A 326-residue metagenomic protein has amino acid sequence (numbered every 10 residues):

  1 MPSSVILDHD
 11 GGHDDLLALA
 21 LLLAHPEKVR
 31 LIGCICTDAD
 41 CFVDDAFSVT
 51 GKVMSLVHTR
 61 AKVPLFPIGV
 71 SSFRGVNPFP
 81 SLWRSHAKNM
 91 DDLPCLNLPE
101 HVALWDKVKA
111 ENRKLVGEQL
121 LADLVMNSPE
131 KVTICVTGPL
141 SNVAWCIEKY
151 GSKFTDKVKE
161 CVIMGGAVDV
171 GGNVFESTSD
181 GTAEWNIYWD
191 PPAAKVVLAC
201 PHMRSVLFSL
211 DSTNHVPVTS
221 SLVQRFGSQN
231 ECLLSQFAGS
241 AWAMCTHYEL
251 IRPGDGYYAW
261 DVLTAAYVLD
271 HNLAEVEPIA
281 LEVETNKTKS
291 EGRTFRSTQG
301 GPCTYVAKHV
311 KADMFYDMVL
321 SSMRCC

Functional and structural regions predicted by a protein language model:
M1-P2, A18-L31, W185-Y188, P192 (+1 more regions): Conformational coupling and interaction surfaces
P2-A61, P99-H215, S220: Active-site histidine-anchored catalytic micro-motif
C41-D45, V76-N77, A167-G171, E282-G300: Short, mixed-charge aromatic SLiMs
F42, P67, R74-G75, N112-L120 (+1 more regions): Secondary-structure junction/capping motif
M54-H58, F73, R324: Generic short alpha-helical segment signal, independent of protein family or function, capturing local helix propensity
F66-L104: Surface-exposed loop and adjacent secondary-structure segments within mature catalytic domains
S81-D91, F175-D180, L222-Q224: Short, surface-exposed amphipathic charged segments that create phosphate/polyanion-binding patches used for binding
